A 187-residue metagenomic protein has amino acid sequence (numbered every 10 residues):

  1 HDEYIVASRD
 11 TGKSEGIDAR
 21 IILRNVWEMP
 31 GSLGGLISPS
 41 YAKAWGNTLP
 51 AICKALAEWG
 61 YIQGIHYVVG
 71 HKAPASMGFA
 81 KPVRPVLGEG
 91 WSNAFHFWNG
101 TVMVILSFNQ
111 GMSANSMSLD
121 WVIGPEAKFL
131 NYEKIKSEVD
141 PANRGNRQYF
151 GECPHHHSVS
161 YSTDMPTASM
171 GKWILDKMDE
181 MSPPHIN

Functional and structural regions predicted by a protein language model:
H1-N187: Phosphate/NTP-binding elements of NTP-utilizing enzymes
